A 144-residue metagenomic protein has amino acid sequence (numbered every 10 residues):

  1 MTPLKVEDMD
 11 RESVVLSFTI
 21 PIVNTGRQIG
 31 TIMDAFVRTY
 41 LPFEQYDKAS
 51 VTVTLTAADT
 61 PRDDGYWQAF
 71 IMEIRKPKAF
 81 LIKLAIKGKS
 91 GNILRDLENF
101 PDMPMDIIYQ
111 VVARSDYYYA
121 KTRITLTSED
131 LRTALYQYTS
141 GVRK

Functional and structural regions predicted by a protein language model:
M1, T60-Y66, F70-P77, R95-K144: Acidic, serine/threonine- and proline-rich intrinsically disordered appendage/tail regions
M1-I71: N-terminal topogenic membrane-targeting module
V23-T25, Y40-P42, A85-K89, Q110-V112: Solvent-exposed residues in well-ordered beta-strands and their adjoining turns, especially edge/terminal strands
Q28, Q45, S90-N92, A113-Y117: Residue-level signal for secondary-structure boundary sites
A35-V37, I82-L84, M105-Y109: Generic structural hydrophobic/aromatic packing signal, biased to beta-strands
I74-G88: Short Pro-Gly-centered flexible turn/kink motifs
K87-L97: Short, surface-exposed loop/turn segments at beta-strand-coil junctions that are enriched for proline with nearby
